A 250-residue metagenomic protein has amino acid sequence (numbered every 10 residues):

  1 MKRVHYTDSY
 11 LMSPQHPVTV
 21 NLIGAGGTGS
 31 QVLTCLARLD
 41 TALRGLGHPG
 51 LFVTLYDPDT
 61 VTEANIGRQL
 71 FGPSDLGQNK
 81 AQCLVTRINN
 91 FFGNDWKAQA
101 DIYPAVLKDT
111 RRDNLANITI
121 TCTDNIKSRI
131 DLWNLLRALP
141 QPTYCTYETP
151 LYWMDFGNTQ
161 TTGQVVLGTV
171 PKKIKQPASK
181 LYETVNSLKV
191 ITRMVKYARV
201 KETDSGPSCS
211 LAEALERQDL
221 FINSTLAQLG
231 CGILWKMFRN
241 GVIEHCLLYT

Functional and structural regions predicted by a protein language model:
K2-T28, V32, T123-L248: Glycine-rich phosphate/adenylate-binding loop
V18-L46, T54-T62: Glycine-rich adenosine-cofactor-binding loop
T19-I23, L51-P58, I102-A105, I118-T121 (+1 more regions): Extended hydrophobic secondary-structure segments that form protein cores and membrane-embedded regions
S30-L43, V53, V85-N89, I130-P140: Short, well-ordered amphipathic alpha-helices
A42-H48, N240-E244: Phosphate-handling active-site elements
R44-G50, D95-K97, Y144-T149: Short helix-terminating capping/connector loops at secondary-structure junctions
P49-N94: Glycine-rich phosphate-binding loop and adjoining beta1-alpha1-beta2 segment of Rossmann-like nucleotide-binding folds
G77-A116, T123-I130: A structured beta-alpha segment of the ubiquitous adenosine-cofactor-binding alpha/beta core
